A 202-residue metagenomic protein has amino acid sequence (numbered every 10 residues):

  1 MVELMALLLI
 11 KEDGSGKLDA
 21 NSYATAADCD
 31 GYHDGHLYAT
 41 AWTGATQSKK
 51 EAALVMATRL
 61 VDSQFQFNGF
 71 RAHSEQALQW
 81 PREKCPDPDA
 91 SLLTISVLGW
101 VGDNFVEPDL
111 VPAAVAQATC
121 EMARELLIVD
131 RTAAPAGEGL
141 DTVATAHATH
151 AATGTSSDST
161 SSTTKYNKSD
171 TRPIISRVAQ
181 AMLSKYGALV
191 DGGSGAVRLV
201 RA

Functional and structural regions predicted by a protein language model:
V2-A202: Divalent metal-cofactor coordination and adjacent catalytic microenvironments
